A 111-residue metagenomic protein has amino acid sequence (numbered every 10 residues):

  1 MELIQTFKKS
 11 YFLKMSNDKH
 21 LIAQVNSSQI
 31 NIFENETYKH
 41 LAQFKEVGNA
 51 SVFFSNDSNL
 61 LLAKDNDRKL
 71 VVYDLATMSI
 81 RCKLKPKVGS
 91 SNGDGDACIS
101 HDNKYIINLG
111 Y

Functional and structural regions predicted by a protein language model:
M1-Y111: WD40-repeat beta-propeller superdomains and closely related acidic/aromatic-rich repeat-like regions
